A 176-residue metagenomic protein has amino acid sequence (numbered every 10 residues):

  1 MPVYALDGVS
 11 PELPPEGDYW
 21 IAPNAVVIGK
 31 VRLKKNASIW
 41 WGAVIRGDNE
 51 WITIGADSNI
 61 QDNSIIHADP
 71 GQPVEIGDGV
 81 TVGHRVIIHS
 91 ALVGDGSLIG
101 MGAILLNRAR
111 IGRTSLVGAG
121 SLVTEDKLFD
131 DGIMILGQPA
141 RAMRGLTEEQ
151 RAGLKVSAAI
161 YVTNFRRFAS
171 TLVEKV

Functional and structural regions predicted by a protein language model:
M1-E16, D48, A56, D62-S64 (+2 more regions): Glycine-rich hexapeptide-repeat left-handed beta-helix
L13-A68: A positional/architectural concept
